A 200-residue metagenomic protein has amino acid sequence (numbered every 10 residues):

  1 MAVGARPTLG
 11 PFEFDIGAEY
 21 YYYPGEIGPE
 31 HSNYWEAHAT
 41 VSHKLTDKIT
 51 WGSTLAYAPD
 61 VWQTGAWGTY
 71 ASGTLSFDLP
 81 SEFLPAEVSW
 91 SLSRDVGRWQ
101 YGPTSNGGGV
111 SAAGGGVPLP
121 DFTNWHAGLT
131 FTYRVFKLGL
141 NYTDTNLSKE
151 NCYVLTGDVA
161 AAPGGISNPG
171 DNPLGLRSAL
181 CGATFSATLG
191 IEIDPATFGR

Functional and structural regions predicted by a protein language model:
M1, F12, H31-W35, G65-A71 (+3 more regions): Residues that define the transmembrane beta-barrel architecture of outer-membrane proteins
A2-G4, H38-T40, S72-D78, H126-T130 (+1 more regions): Outer-membrane beta-barrel architecture
P7, Y20-P24, H43, L55-V61 (+5 more regions): Transmembrane beta-strands of outer-membrane beta-barrel pores
T8-E13, P29, T46-I49, F77-L92 (+3 more regions): Short loop/turn motifs that connect adjacent beta-strands in outer-membrane beta-barrel proteins
F14, G25-P29, T50, W62-T64 (+4 more regions): Outer-membrane beta-barrel proteins
F14-I16, A37, W51-S53, A71-G73 (+4 more regions): Transmembrane beta-strands of outer-membrane beta-barrel proteins
L75-L79, R134, A162, S167 (+1 more regions): Outer-membrane beta-barrel "beta-signal"
P103-P118, K149-R177: Solvent-exposed loop segments that connect transmembrane elements
